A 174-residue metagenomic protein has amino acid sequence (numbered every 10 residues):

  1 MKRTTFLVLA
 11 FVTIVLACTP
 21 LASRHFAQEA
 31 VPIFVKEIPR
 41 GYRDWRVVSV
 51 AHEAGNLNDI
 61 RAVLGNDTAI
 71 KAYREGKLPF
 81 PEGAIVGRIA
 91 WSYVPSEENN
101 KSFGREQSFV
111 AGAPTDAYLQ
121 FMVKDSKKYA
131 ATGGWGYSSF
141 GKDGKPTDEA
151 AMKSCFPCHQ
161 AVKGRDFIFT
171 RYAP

Functional and structural regions predicted by a protein language model:
M1-T4: Positively charged n-region of N-terminal signal peptides that target proteins for export
V8-T19: Bacterial N-terminal signal peptides
L9-A10, E53, T68: Enrichment for repetitive, rod-forming helical segments
A17, A22-A27: Boundary at the C-terminal end of the N-terminal hydrophobic targeting segment
A27-N58, K77-P174: Sequence context surrounding c-type heme c attachment/ligation sites in exported
I60-G76: N-terminal post-signal-peptidase region of extra-cytosolic proteins
